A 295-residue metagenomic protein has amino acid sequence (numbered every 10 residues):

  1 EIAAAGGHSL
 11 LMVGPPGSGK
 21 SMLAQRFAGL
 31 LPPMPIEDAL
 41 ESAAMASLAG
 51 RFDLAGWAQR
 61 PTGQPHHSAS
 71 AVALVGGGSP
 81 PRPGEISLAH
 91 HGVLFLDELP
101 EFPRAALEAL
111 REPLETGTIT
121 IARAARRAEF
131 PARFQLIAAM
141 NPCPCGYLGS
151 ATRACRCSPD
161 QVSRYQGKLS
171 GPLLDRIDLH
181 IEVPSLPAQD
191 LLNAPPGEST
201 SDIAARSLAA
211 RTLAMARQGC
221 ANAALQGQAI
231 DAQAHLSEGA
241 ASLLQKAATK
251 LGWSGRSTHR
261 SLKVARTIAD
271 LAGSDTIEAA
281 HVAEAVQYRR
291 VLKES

Functional and structural regions predicted by a protein language model:
E1-H8, V13: P-loop NTPase catalytic core of nucleic-acid-dependent motor ATPases
E1-I2, A55-G56, R60-P61, H66-L94 (+1 more regions): Conserved alpha-helical scaffold flanking the Walker A/P-loop in AAA+ ATPase domains
L10-L54, T116: Walker A/P-loop
G14, G76, E98: The Walker A (P-loop) glycine that initiates the GxxxxGKT/S ATP-binding motif of P-loop NTPases
D38-S70, G77-G78, L225-A229, A234-H235 (+2 more regions): Conserved inter-motif catalytic segment of the P-loop NTP-binding fold
P81, R104-S295: Basic, amphipathic alpha-helical bundle interface domains used for macromolecular binding and assembly
H91, D97-E98, A109: Walker B catalytic acidic pair
